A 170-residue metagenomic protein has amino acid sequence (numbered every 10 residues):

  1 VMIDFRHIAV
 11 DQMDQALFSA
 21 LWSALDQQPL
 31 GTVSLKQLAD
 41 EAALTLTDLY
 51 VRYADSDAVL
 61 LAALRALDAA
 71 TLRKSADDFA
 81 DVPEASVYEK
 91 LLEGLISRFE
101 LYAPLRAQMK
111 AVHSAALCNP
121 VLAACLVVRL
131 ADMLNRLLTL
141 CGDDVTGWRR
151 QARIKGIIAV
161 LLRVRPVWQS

Functional and structural regions predicted by a protein language model:
V1-Q28, Q37: Basic, helix-initiating cap at the start of DNA-binding domains
M13, A63, L67-T71, G94 (+3 more regions): Hydrophobic/aromatic residues within well-ordered alpha-helical segments
A16, A20-Q28, A70-D78, V112 (+1 more regions): Solvent-exposed, amphipathic alpha-helical segments
A16, Q37, E93, A111 (+1 more regions): Amphipathic alpha-helical interaction segments
A24-A66: Helix-turn-helix
A62, A76-A111, C118, V128-R129: Hydrophobic alpha-helical connector segments
R106-H113, L137-G142: Membrane-helix exit/interface motif
P120-D143, Q151-R165: Amphipathic alpha-helical packing segments from all-alpha helical-bundle domains
